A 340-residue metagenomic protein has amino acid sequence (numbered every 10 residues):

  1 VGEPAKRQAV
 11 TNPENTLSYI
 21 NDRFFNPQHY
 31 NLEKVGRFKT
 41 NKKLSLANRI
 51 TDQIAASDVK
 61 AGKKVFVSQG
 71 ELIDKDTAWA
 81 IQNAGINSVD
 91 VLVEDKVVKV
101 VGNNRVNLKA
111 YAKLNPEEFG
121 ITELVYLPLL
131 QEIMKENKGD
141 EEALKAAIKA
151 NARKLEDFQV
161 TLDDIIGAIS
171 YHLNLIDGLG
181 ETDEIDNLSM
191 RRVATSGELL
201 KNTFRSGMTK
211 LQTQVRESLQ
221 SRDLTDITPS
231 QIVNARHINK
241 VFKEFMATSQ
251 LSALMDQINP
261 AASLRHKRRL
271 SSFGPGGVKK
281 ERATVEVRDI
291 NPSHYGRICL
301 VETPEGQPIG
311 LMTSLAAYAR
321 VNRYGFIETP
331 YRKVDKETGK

Functional and structural regions predicted by a protein language model:
V1-S271, A316-K340: N-terminal non-catalytic structural scaffold regions of very large proteins
S249-L315: Conserved mixed alpha/beta core segments that line enzyme active sites in large multi-domain catalysts
